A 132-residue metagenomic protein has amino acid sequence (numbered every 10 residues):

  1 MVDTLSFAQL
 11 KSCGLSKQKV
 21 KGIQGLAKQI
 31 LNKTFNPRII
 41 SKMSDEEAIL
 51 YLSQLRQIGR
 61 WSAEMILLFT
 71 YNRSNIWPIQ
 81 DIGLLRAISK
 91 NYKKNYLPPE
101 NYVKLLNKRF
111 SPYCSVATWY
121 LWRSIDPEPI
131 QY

Functional and structural regions predicted by a protein language model:
M1-Q54, S111: Alpha-helical ds-nucleic-acid-binding substructure associated with the helix-hairpin-helix region of base-excision DNA
E47, R60-Y132: C-terminal accessory module of base-excision DNA glycosylases/AP lyases that mediates lesion recognition and DNA
